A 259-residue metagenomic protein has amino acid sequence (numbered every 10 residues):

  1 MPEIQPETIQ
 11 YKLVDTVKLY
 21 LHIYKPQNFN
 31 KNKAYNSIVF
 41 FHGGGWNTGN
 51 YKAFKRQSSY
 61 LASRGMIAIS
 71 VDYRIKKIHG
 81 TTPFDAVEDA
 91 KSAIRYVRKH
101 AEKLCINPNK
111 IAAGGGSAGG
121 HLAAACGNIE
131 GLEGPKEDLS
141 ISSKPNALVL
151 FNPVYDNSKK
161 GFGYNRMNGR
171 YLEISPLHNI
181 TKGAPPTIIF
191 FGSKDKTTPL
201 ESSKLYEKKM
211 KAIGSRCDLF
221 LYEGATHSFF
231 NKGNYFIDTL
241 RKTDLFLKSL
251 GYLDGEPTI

Functional and structural regions predicted by a protein language model:
M1-K33: N-terminal cap/lid segment of alpha/beta-hydrolase-fold proteins
I9, S92-M167, Y171-L172, P176: Primarily recognizes the serine-hydrolase "nucleophile elbow" in alpha/beta-hydrolase and SGNH/GDSL folds
H22, L200, K204-E207, K211-I259: C-terminal catalytic histidine-bearing segment of alpha/beta-hydrolase fold enzymes
F29-Y35, F41-T81, H121, K196-T197: Short substrate-entry loop that stabilizes the transition state in hydrolases
Y35, F41, F151, Y222-A225: Alpha/beta-hydrolase
N50-Y51, Q57, I69-P108, K232-D238: Catalytic nucleophile-loop/oxyanion-hole region of alpha/beta-hydrolase and closely related hydrolase-like folds
S142-N146, T181-T187, I213-R216: Short, proline-enriched alpha-helix->beta-strand connector loops that line the catalytic pocket of alpha/beta-hydrolase
I189-F191, D195: Short beta-strand/loop motif that positions the catalytic acidic residue of the alpha/beta-hydrolase fold
